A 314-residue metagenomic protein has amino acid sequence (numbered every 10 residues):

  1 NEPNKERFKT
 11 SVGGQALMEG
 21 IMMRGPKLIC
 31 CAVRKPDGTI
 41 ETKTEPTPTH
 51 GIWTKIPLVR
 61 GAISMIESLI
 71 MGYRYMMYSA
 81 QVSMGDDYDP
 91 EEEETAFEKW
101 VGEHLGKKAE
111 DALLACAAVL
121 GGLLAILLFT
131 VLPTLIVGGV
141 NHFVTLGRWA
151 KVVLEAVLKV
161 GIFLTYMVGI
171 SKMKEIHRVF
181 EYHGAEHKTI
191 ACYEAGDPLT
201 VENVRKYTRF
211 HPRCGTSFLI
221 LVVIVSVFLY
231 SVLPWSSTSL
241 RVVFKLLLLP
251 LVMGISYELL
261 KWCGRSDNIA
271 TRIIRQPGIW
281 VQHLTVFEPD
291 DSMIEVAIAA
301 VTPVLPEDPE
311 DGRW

Functional and structural regions predicted by a protein language model:
N1-E92: Divalent-cation
E2-G13, L17, I21-M23, W149-S217 (+2 more regions): Polar-ligand-bearing catalytic/cofactor-coordination segments of membrane-embedded or membrane-tethered inner-membrane
P3-S11, A16, E98-L135, G139-F143: Cytosolic-side membrane-entry/anchor segment at the start of a transmembrane helix
G72, S79, F129, P133 (+8 more regions): Alpha-helical transmembrane segments of polytopic integral membrane proteins, especially the permease/helical cores
K99-K108, V137-L154, L233-V243, W262-R272 (+1 more regions): Membrane interface segments of multi-pass transport proteins and intramembrane proteases
A109-L127, Y207-V232: Transmembrane alpha-helical segments and their cytosolic interface motifs in multi-pass membrane proteins
E110, L114, A118, K151-K159 (+3 more regions): Residue-level signature of transmembrane alpha-helical entry/exit and packing/kink sites in multi-pass membrane
G121-L146, V222-L246, P250-M253, Y257: Juxtamembrane "helix exit" motif at the C-terminal ends of alpha-helical transmembrane segments in multi-pass membrane
